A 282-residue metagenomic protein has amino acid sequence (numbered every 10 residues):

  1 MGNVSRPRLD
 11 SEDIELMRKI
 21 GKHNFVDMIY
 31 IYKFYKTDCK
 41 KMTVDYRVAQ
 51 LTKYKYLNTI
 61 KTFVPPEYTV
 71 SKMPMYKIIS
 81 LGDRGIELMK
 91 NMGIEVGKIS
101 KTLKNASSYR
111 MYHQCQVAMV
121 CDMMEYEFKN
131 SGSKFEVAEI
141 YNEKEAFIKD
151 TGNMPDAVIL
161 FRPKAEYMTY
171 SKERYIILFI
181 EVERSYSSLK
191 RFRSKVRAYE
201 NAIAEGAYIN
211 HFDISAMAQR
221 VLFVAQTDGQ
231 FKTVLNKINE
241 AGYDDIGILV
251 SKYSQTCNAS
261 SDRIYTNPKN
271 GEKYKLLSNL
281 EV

Functional and structural regions predicted by a protein language model:
M1-N105: Nuclease-adjacent, charged terminal/linker segments that flank catalytic cores
M17, S188, S194, G206-V282: Non-catalytic C-terminal interaction segments of nucleic acid-processing enzymes
N24, D83, K144, F161-P163 (+2 more regions): Short, flexible loop/turn elements at secondary-structure junctions
T69, Q114, D122-M123, G132-Y175 (+1 more regions): Active-site metal-binding core of divalent-cation-utilizing nuclease and nuclease-like domains
E87-K134: Amphipathic alpha-helical dimerization/coiled-coil segments that flank or bridge DNA-binding/regulatory modules
V120-E125, A157-R162, V196-A207, L235: Short, well-ordered amphipathic alpha-helices
E139-Y141, L178-E181, A218-Q226: Extended hydrophobic secondary-structure segments that form protein cores and membrane-embedded regions
E181-Y186, N201-A204: Extended serine/threonine-enriched, polar tracts that run as long, contiguous segments within proteins
